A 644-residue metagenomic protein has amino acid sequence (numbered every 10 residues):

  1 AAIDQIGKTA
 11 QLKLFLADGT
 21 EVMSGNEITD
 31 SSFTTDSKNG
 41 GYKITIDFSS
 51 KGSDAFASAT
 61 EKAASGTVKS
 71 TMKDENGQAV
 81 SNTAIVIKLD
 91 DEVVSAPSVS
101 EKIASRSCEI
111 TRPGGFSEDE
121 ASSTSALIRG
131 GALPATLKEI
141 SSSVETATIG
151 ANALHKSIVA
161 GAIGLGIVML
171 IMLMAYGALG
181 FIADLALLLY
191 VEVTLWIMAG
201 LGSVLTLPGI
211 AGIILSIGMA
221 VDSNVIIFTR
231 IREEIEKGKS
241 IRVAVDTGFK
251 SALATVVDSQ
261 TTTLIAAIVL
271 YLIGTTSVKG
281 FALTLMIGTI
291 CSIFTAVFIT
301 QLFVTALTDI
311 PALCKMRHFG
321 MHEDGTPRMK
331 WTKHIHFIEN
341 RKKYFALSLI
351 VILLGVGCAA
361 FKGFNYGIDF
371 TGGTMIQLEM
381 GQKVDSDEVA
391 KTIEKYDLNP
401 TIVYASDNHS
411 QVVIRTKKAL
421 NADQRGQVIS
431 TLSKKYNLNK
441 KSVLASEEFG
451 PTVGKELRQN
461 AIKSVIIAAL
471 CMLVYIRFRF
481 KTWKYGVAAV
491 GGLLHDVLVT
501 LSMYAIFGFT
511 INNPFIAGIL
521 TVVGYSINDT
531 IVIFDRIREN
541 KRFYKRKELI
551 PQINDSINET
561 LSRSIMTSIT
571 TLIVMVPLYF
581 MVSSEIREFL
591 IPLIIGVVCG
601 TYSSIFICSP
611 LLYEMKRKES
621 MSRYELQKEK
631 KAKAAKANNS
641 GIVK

Functional and structural regions predicted by a protein language model:
A1-V99, C108, I476: Non-transmembrane, solvent-exposed regions of membrane trafficking/translocation machinery
T45, S50-I87, A151, H155-L205 (+3 more regions): Interfacial segments of transmembrane alpha-helices in multi-pass membrane proteins
V93, S105, E109, F116-I167 (+2 more regions): Juxtamembrane "pre-transmembrane" interface segments
T148-V168, M219, K237-T275, T452 (+8 more regions): Pore- and gate-forming transmembrane helices of large, multi-pass membrane proteins
G180-G202, I213-A220, F281-I299, G486-F507 (+2 more regions): Small-residue-enriched core segments of transmembrane alpha-helices in multipass membrane transport and channel
G218-T261, A306-A312, F509-T567, Y613-K630: Cytosolic juxtamembrane regions of multi-pass inner-membrane proteins
E233-S348, M581-K644: Hydrophobic alpha-helical transmembrane segments of membrane transport and translocation systems, primarily multi-pass
K330-Q382: Transmembrane helices with small-residue packing motifs
